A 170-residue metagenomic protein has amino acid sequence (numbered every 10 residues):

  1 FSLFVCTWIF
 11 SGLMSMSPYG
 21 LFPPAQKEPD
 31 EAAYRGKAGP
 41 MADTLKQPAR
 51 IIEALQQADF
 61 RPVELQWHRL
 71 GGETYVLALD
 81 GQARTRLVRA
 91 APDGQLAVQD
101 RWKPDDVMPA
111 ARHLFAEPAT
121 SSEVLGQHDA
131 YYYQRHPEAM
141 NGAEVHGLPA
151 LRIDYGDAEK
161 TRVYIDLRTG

Functional and structural regions predicted by a protein language model:
F1-G170: Conserved histidines in hydrophobic membrane contexts and catalytic metal-binding motifs
